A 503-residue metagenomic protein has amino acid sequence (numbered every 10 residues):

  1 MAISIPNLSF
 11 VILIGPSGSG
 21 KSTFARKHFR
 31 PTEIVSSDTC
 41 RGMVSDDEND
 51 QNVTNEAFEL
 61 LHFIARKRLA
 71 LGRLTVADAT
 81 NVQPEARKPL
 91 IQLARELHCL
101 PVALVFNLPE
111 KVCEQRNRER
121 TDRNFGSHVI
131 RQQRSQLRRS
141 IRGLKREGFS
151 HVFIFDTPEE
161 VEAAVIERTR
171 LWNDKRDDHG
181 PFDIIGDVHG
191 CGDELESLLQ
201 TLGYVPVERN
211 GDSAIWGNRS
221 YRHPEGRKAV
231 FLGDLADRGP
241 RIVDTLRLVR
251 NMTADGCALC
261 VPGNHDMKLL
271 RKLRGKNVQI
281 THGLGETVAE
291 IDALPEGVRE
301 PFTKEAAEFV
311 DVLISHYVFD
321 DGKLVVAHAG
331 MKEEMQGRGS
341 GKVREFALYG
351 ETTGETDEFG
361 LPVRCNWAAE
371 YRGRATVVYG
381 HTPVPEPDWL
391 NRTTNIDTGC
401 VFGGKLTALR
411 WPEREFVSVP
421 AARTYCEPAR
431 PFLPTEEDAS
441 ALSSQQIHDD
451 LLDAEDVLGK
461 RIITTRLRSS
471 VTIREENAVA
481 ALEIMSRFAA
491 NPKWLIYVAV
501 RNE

Functional and structural regions predicted by a protein language model:
A2-I14, S19, P31, E96 (+1 more regions): Conserved GTP-binding G-domain of TRAFAC-class P-loop NTPases and closely related GTPase folds
S19-T75, E85, K111-E114: Conserved substrate/cofactor phosphate-moiety recognition/catalytic segment in nucleotide-dependent phosphotransferases
M43, D47, L69, N81-D122: ATP-dependent NMP and nucleoside kinases share a basic, alpha-helical "lid"
V129, P224-G226, R238-V318, E333 (+1 more regions): Active-site neighborhood of divalent metal-dependent phosphoester bond hydrolases
E160-L246: N-terminal active-site segment of His-dependent metallophosphoesterases
D187, D234, G263-N264, T287 (+5 more regions): Divalent metal-coordination and catalytic microenvironments
E345-D450: Acidic, His/Gly-rich catalytic cores of divalent-metal-dependent hydrolytic chemistry
L451, E455-E503: N-terminal active-site beta-alpha-beta segment that forms phosphate/nucleotide-binding and substrate-recognition loops
